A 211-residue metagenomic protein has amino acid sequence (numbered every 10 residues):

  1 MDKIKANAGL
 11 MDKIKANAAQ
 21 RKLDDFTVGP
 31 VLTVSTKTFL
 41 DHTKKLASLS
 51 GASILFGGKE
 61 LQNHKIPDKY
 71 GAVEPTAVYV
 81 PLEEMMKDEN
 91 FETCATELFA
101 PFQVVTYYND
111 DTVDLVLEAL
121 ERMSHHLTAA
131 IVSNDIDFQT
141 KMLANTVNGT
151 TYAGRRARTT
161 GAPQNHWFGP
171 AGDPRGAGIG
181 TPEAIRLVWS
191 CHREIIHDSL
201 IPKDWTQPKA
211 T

Functional and structural regions predicted by a protein language model:
D2-K59, K65-V78, L82-E84, L98 (+1 more regions): C-terminal segments
K87-C94, V116-E118: Short beta-strand/turn micro-motifs at beta-sheet edges
V104-D111: Short acidic-hydrophobic, aromatic-tinged amphipathic segments that line or gate anion-handling sites
D111-V113, D135: Acidic/polar helix N-cap motif
L115-V116, Q139: Small-residue helix-packing motif on alpha-helices
